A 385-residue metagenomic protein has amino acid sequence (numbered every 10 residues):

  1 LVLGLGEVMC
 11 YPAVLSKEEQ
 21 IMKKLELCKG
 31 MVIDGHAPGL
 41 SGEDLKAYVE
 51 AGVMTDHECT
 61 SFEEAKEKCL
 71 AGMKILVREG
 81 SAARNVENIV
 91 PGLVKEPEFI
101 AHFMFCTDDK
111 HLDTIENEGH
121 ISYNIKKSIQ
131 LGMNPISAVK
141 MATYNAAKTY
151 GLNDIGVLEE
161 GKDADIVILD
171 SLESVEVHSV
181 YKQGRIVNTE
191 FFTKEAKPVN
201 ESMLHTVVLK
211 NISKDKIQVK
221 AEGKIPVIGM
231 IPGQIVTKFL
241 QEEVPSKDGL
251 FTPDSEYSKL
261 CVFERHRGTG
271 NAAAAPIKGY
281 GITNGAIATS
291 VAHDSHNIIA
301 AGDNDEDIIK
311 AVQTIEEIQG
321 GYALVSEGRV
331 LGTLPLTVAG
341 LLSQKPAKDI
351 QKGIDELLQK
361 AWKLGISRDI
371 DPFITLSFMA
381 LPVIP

Functional and structural regions predicted by a protein language model:
L1-E7, A13-V77, R84-F105, E116-Q130 (+2 more regions): Histidine/acidic residue-rich metal-binding segments in metalloenzymes
E7-M9, H36-G39, A51, E58-C59 (+9 more regions): Fold-independent oxyanion-binding glycine-rich loops and adjacent beta-strand/coil segments at enzyme active sites
C10, V53, M73, A147-G151 (+1 more regions): A broad detector of the eukaryotic-type serine/threonine protein kinase catalytic domain
S81-A83, N145-A146: Acidic, glycine-rich active-site loops and adjacent beta-strand->loop/helix elements that engage anionic groups
K110-I115: A short glycine-threonine-serine/GTX helix/turn-capping micro-motif
E116-G132, I136-P385: Active-site microenvironment of metallo-dependent hydrolases
